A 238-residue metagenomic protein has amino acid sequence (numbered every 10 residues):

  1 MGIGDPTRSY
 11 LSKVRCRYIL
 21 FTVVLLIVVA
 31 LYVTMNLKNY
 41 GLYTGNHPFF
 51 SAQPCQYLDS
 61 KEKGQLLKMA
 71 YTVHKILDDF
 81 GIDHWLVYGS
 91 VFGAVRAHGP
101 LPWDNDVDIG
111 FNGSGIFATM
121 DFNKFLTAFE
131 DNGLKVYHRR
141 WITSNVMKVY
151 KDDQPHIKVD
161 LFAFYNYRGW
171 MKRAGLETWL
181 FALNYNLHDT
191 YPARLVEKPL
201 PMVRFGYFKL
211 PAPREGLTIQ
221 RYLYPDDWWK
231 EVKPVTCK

Functional and structural regions predicted by a protein language model:
G2-Y88, F92-D104, N112-K238: The feature captures the alpha-helical scaffold/lid subdomain characteristic of nucleotidyltransferase
I109: Structural signature of FAD isoalloxazine-binding scaffolds in flavoprotein oxidoreductases
